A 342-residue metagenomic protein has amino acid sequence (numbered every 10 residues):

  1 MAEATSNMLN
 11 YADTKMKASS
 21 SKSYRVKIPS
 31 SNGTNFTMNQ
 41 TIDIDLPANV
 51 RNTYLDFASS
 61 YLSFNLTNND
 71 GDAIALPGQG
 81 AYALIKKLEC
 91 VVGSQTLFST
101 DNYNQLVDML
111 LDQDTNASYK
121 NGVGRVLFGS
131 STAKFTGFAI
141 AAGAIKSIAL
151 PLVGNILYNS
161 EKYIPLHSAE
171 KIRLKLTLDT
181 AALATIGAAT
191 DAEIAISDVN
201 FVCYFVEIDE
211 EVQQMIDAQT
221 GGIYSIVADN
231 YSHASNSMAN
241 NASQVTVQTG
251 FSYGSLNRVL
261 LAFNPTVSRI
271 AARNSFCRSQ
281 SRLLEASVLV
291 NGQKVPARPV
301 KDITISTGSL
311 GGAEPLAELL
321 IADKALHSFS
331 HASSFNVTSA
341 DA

Functional and structural regions predicted by a protein language model:
M1-A342: Short, low-complexity Pro/Thr/Gly
